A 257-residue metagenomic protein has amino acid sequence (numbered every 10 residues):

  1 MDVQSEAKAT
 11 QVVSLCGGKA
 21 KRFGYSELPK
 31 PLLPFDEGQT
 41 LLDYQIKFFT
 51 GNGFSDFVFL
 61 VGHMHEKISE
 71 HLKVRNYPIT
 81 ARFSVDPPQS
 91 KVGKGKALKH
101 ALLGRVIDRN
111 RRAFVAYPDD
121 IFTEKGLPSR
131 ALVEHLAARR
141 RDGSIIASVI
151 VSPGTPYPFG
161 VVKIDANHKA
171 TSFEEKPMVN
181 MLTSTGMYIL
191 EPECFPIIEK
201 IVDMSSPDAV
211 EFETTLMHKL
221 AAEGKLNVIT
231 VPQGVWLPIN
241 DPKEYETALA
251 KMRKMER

Functional and structural regions predicted by a protein language model:
D2-S69, I79, P128-L132: N-terminal glycine-rich phosphate-binding loop and ensuing alpha1 helix
Q11-V13, D56-V58, R82, F114 (+2 more regions): A structural signal for isolated positions on well-ordered beta-strands in alpha/beta enzyme cores
R22, K67-E70, H100, I197 (+2 more regions): Phosphate- and divalent-cation-binding pockets in alpha/beta enzyme and binding domains that engage nucleotide-derived
L32, V162-I164, V228: A structural signal for short hydrophobic beta-strand segments in well-ordered beta-sheet cores
E37, H63-M64, Q89, G154 (+2 more regions): Short beta->alpha linker loops
L41-Y44, A97-H100, L216: Well-ordered alpha-helical segments embedded in enzymatic catalytic cores
S69-E70, V74-A166, E199: Conserved beta-loop-beta/alpha segment of the NTase-like Rossmann-fold superfamily that binds/positions NTPs
F114, G126-V133, A137-R140, G154-P156 (+1 more regions): Catalytic-core segments of class I nucleotidyltransferases/pyrophosphorylases that form NMP-activated intermediates
